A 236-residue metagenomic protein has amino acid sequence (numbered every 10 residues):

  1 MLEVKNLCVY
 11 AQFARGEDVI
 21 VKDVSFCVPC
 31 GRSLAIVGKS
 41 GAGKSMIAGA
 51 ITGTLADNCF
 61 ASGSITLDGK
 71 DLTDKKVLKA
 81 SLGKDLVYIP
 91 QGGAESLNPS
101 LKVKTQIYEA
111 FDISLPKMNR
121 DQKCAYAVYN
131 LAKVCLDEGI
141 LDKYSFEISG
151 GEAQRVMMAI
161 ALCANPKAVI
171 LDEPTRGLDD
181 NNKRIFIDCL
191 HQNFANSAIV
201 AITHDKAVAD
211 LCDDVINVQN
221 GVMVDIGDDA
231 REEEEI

Functional and structural regions predicted by a protein language model:
N58, D71-V87, T105, I113: ABC ATPase NBD coupling module
G92, P99-I113: Q-loop/switch helix immediately C-terminal to the Walker
D121-G139: Conserved ABC ATPase "signature" region
Y144, E173-P174: Walker B catalytic motif
Y144-I148, E152: Conserved ABC ATPase signature
M158, F186, I202: Hydrophobic anchor residue at the start of the ABC signature
D172, D179: ABC-family nucleotide-binding domains
